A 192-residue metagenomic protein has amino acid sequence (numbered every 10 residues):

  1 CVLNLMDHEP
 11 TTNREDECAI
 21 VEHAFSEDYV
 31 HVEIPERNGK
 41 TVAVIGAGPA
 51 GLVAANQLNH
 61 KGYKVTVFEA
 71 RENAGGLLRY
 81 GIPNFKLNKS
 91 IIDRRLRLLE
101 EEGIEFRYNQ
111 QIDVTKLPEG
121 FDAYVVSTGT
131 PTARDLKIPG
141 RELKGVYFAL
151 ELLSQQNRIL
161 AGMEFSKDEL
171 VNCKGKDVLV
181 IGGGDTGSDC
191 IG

Functional and structural regions predicted by a protein language model:
V2-M6: Local cysteine-cluster metal-coordination motifs and their immediate loop/turn environment, predominantly Fe-S cluster
D7-V21: N-terminal juxtadomain amphipathic helix that follows a signal peptide/anchor or precedes a small N-terminal auxiliary
E17-G192: Residues forming the flavin
